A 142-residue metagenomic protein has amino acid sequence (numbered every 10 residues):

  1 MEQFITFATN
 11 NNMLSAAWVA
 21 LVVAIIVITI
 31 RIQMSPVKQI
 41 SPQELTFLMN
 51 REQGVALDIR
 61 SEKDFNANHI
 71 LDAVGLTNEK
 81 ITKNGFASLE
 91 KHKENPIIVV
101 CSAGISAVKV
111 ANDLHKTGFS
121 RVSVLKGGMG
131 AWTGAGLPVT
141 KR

Functional and structural regions predicted by a protein language model:
M1-K38, L48-G54, E62-P96, S102-R142: Rhodanese-like catalytic fold shared by cysteine-dependent sulfurtransferases and DSP/PTP-type phosphatases
L57: Active-site flanking residues adjacent to catalytic metal/cofactor-binding acidic residues
